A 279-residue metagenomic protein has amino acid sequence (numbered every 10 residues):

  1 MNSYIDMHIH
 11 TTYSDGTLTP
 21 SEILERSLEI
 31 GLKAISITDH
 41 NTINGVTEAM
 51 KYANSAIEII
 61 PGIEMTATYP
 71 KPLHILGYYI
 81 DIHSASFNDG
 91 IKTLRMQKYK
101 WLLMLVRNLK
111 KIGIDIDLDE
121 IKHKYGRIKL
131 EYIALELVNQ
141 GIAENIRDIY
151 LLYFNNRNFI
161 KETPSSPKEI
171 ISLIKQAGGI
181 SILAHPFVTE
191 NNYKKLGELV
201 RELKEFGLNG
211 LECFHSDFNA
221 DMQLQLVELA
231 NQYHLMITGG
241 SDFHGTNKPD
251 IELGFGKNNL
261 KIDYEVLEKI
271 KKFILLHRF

Functional and structural regions predicted by a protein language model:
M1-P72, L152-N155, F159-K161, S165 (+1 more regions): An N-terminally biased module of ancient metal coordination in phosphate/nucleic-acid-related enzymes
T12-S14, N258, L267: A signal for specific C-terminal beta-sheet/loop modules enriched in small/flexible residues with GP/PG/PP motifs
Y52, A56-R201, L260-F279: Extended substrate/RNA-proximal surfaces in nucleic-acid metabolism proteins
S86, K248-D250: A short acidic, helix-capping loop that chelates divalent metal ions and anchors anionic groups
I251-I262: Conserved, well-ordered active-site substructure
